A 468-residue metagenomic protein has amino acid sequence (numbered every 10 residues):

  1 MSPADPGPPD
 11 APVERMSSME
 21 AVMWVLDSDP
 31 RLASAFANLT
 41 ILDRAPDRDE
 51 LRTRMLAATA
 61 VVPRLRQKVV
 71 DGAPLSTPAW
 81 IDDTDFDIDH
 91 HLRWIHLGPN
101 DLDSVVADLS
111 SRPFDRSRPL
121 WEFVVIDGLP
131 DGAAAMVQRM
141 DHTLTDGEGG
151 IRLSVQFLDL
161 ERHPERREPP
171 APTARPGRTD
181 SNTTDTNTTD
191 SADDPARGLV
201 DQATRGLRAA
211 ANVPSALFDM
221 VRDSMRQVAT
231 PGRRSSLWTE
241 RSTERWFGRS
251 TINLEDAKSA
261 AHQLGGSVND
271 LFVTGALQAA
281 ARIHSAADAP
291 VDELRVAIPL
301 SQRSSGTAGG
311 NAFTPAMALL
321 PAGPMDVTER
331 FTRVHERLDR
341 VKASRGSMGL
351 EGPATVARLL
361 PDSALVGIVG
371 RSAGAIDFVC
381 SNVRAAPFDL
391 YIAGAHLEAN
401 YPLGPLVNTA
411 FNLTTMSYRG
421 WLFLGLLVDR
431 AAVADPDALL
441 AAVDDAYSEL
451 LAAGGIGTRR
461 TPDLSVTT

Functional and structural regions predicted by a protein language model:
M1-E20, S28-P30, A35-T409, L413-D444 (+1 more regions): Soluble acyl-CoA-dependent acyltransferase catalytic core bearing the H(X)4D motif
